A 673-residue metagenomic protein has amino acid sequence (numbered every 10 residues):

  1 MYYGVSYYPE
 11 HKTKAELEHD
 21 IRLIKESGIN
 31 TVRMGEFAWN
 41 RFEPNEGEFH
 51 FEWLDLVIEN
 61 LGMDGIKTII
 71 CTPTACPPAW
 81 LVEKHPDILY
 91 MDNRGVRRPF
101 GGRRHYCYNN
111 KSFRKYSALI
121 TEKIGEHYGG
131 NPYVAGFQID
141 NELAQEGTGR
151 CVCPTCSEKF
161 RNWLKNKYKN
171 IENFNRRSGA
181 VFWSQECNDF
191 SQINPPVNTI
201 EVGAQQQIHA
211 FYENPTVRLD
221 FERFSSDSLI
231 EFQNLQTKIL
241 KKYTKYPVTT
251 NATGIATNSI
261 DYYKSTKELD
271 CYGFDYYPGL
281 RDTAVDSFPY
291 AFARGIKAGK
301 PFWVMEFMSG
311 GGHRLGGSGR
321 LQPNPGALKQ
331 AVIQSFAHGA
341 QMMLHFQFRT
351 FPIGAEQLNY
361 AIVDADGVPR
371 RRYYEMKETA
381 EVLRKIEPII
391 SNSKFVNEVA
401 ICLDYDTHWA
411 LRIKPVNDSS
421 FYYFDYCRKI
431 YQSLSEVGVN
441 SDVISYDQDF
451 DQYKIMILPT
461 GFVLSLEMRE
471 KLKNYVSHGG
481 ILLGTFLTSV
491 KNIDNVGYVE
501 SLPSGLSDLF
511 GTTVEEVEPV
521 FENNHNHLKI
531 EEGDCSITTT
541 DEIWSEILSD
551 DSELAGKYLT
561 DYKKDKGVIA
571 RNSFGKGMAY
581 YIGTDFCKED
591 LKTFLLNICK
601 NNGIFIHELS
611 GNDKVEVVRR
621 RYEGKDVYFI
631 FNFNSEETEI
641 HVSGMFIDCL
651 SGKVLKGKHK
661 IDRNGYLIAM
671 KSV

Functional and structural regions predicted by a protein language model:
M1-Y3, G28-N30, G62-T68, G130-A135 (+6 more regions): Short, well-ordered coil/turn segments that N-cap beta-strands
Y2-K12, F37-E52, P99-A118, L143 (+7 more regions): The substrate-binding groove and active-site-proximal loops of carbohydrate-active enzymes, especially glycoside
V5, I24, V32, L61 (+7 more regions): Conserved, mostly hydrophobic/aromatic
H11-E26, S117-K123, T253-S265, N324-V332: Short, acidic/polar
H19-K25, R33-R97, L235-Y243, F462: Aromatic-lined substrate-binding rim segments of carbohydrate-active enzymes
R94, R98-C271, D275, A284-D286: Polysaccharide-binding and catalytic clefts of secreted carbohydrate-active enzymes
I193-P196, K242, Y277-V673: Carbohydrate-binding surfaces of carbohydrate-active enzymes
